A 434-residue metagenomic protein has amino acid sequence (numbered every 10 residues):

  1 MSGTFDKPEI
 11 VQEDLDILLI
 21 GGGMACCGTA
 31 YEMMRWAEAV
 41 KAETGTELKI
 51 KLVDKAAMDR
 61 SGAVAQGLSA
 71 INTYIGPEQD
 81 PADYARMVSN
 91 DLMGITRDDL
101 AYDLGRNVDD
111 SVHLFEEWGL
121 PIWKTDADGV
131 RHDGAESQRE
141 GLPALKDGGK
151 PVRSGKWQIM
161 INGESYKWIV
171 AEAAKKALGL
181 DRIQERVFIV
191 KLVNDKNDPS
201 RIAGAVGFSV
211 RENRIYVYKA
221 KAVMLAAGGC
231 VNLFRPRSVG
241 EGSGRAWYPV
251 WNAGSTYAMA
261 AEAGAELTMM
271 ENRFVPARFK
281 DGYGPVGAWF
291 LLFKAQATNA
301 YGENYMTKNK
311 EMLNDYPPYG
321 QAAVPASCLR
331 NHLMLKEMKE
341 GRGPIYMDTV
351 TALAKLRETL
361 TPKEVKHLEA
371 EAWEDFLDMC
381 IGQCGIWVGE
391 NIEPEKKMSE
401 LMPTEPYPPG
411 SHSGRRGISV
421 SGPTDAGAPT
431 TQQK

Functional and structural regions predicted by a protein language model:
V11-L15, R211-A222, T431: Core beta-strand elements of the Rossmann-like FAD/NAD(P) dinucleotide-binding domain in flavoenzyme oxidoreductases
I17-K51: N-terminal Rossmann-like FAD-binding beta1-loop-alpha1 element of flavoenzymes
L18-I20, V217-G228, A260, K434: Short hydrophobic core segments
A56-R86, A277, P285-W289: Conserved N-terminal glycine-rich FAD pyrophosphate-binding loop of Rossmann-like flavoproteins
Y74, R86-E117: Dinucleotide-binding Rossmann-like beta1-alpha1 core, especially the glycine-rich loop that anchors the ADP
W118-V193, D198-A203, M269-Q433: Mobile, glycine/GP-rich and aromatic-enriched active-site lid/loop segments adjacent to catalytic centers
V193-Y216, V223: Conserved beta-strand-loop-beta-strand element in the redox core of flavoprotein oxidoreductases
L225-G284: Glycine-rich loop(s) and the adjacent beta-strand/alpha-helix scaffold that form part
